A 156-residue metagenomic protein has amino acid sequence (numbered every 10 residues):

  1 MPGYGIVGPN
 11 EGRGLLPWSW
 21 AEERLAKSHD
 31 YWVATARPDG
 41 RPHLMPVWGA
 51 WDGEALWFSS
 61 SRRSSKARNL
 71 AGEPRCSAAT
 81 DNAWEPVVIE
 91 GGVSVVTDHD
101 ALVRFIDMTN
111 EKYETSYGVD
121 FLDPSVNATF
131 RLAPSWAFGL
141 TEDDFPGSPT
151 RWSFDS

Functional and structural regions predicted by a protein language model:
M1-L16, E85-S156: Charged, gly/pro-rich active-site loop segments
Y4-P38: Short, conserved active-site entrance elements at the starts or edges of catalytic domains
V7-G12, R63-D81, T115-G118: Short, solvent-exposed cationic patches
P17-W20, L44-M45, R63, Y117: A generic local structural motif
A21-E22, A67, I106: Short amphipathic alpha-helical segments and helix-helix/interface helices
L25-A26, A71-G72, N110: Alpha-helix boundary recognition
S28-R62, R68-L70, C76-T80, V88-G92: Short beta-strand segments
H29-D30, R75, E114, A137: Generic structural signal for secondary-structure transition and capping sites
